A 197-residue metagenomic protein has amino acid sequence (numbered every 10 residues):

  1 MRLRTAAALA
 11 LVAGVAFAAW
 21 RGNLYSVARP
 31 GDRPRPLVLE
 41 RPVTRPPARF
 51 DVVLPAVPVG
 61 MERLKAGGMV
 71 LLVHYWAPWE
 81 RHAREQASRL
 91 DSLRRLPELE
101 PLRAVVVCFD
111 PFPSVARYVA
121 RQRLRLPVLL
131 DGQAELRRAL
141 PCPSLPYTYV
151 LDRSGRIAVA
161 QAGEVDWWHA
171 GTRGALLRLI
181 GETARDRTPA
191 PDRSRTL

Functional and structural regions predicted by a protein language model:
M1-V53, L197: N-terminal targeting signals for export/organelle localization
A48-F50, H82, S88, S92 (+3 more regions): Proline-centered helix-kink/hinge sites
G60-R84: Short active-site neighborhood of thiol/selenol oxidoreductases, capturing the structured segment around
G67, Y118-L124, G132-L177: Thiol/disulfide oxidoreductase modules built on the thioredoxin-like
R84-Q122, E135-R138, R193-L197: Structural microenvironment flanking redox-active thiols in thiol-disulfide oxidoreductases
R103, P127-V128: Conserved beta-strand segments of alpha/beta enzyme cores
L176-L197: Short, solvent-exposed cationic patches
